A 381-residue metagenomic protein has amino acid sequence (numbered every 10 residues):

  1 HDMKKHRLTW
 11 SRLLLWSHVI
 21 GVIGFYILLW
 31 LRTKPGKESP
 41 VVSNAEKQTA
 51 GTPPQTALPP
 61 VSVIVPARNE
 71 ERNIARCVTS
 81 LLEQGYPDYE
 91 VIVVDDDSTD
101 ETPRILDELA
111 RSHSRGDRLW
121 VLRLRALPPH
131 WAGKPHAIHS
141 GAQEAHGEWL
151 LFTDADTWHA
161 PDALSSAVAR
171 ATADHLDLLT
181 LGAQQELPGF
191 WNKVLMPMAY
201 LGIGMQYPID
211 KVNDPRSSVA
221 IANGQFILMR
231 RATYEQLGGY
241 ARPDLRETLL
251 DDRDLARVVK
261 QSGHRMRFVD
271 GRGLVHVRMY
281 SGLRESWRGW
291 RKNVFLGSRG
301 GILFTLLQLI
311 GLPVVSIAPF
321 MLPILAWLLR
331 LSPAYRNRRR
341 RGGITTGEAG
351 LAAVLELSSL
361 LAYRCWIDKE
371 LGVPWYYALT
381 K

Functional and structural regions predicted by a protein language model:
K4-P54, M196-P197, I209, K381: N-terminal membrane-anchoring/stem segments of glycan-assembly enzymes
P35, P40-A45, E70-E83: Short, well-formed alpha-helical segments that are part of the catalytic scaffolds of diverse glycosyltransferases
S43, T305-K381: Membrane-embedded multi-pass helical conduit in multi-pass membrane proteins, especially envelope-biosynthetic
P59-S62, E90, D254: Cell-envelope/extracellular polymer assembly enzymes that use nucleotide-activated donors
V78-P128: Acidic donor-binding segment of Leloir-type glycosyltransferases
E101, T153-R170: Acidic donor-binding/catalytic loop of UDP-sugar-dependent glycosyltransferases, especially processive GT2
I138, L150: Short aromatic/hydrophobic "clamp" motif used to bind/position activated sugar donors
A171, L178-G204, A232-E235, Y240-T305: Catalytic donor/gating beta->alpha subdomain of glycosyltransferases that bind UDP-sugars
